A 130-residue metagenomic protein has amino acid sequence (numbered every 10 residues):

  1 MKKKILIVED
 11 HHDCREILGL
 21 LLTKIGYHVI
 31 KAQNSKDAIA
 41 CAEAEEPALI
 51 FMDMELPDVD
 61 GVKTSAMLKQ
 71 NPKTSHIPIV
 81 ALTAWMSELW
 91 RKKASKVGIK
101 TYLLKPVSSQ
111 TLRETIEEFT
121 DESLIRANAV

Functional and structural regions predicted by a protein language model:
E9: Conserved acidic carboxylate
R15, P57, S75, S87 (+1 more regions): The feature encodes the CheY-like receiver
E16-K24: Charged docking surfaces used in two-component/phosphorelay signaling
G19, K63, M86-T101, E114 (+1 more regions): Alpha4 helix (beta4-alpha4-beta5 surface) of REC/receiver domains from two-component response regulators
N34, D60-K63: Acidic catalytic/metal-coordinating carboxylates
A40, V62-S75: Short amphipathic alpha-helix used as the core "switch/output" element in two-component signaling
E45-F51, L56: Active-site beta3 strand of CheY-like receiver
